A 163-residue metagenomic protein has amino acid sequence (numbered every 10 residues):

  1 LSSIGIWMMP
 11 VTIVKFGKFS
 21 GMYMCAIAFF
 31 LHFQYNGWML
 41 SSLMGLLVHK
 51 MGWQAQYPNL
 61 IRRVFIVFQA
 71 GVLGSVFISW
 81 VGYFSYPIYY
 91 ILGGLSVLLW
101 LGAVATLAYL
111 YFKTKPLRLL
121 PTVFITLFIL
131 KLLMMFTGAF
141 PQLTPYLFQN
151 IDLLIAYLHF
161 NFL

Functional and structural regions predicted by a protein language model:
L1-L163: Hydrophobic alpha-helical transmembrane segments of multi-pass integral membrane proteins
